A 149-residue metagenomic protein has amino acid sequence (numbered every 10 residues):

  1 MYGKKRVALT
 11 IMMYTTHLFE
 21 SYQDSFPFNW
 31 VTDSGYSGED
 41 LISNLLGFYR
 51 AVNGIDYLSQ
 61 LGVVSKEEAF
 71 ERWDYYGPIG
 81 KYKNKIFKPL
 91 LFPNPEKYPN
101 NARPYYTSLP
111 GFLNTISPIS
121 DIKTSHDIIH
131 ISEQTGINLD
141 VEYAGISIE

Functional and structural regions predicted by a protein language model:
M1-D33, A51-E149: Bulky hydrophobic segments
S34-G38: Replace "multi-pass membrane enzymes" with "multi-pass membrane proteins
D40, L46: Divalent metal-coordination and catalytic microenvironments
